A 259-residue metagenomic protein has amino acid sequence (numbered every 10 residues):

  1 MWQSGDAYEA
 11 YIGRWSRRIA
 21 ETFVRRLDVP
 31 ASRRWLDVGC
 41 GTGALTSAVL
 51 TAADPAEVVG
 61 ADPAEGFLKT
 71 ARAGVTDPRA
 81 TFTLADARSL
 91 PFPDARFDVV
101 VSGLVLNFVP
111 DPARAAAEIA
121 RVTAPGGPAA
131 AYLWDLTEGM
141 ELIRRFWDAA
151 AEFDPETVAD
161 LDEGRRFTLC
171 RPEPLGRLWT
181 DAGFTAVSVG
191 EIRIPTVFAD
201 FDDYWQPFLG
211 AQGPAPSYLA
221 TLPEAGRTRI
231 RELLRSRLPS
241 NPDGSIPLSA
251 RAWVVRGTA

Functional and structural regions predicted by a protein language model:
W2-S4, S16, T42-A44, R165-A259: Conserved Class I S-adenosyl-L-methionine
R14-R33, A48: Conserved alpha-helix/loop element of class I SAM-dependent methyltransferases that forms part of the SAM/SAH-binding
D28-P30, A53-D54, T76, P110 (+2 more regions): Short conserved AdoMet
R34-L90, R114: Class I SAM-dependent methyltransferase SAM/SAH-binding core
R88-V99: A short acidic, Gly/Pro-enriched loop at the edge of an enzyme's catalytic core that lines a small-molecule cofactor
D98-P112, D135: A short SAM/SAH-binding and catalytic strip from SAM-dependent methyltransferases
A113-R114, A120, A124-A199, A215: Conserved catalytic/acceptor-binding region of the Class I
